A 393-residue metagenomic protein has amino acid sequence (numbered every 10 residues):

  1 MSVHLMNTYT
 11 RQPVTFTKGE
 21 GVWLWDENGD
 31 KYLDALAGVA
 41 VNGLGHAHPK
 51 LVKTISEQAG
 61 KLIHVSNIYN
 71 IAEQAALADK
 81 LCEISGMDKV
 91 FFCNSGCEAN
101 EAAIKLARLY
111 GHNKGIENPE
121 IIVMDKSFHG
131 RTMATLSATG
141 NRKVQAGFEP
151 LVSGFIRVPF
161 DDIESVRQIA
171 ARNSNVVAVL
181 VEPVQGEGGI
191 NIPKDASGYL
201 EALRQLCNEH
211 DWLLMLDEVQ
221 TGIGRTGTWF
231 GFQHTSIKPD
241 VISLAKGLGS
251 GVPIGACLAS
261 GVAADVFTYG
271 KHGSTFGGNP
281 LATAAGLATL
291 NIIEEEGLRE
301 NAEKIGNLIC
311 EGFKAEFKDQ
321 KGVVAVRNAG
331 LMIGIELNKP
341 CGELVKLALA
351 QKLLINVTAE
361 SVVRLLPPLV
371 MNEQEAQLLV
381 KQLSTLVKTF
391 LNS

Functional and structural regions predicted by a protein language model:
M1-S393: Conserved N-terminal phosphate-binding loop of PLP-dependent enzymes in the Aspartate aminotransferase
